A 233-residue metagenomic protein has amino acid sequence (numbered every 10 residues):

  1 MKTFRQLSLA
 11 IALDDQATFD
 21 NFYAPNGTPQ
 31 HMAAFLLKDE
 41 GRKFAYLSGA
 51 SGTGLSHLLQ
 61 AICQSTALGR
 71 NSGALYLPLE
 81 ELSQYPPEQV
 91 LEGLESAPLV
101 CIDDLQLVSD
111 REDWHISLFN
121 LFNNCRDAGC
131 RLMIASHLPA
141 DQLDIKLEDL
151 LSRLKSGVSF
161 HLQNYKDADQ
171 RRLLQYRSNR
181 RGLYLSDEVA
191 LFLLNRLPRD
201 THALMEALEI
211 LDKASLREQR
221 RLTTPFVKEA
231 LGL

Functional and structural regions predicted by a protein language model:
M1-F35, E40, L216-L233: A short, basic N-terminal segment
G41-L59: Walker A/P-loop nucleotide-binding motif
A67-L99, S109-H115: Short glycine-rich substrate-engagement loop in P-loop NTPases that contacts/grips substrate
G93-S117, L121, A128-S136: Conserved P-loop NTPase "ATPase switch" module shared by AAA+ and STAND
A140-K155: Short regulatory helix/loop adjacent to the ATP-binding pocket of P-loop NTPases
G157-D169: Conserved AAA+ ATPase "SRH/arginine-finger" region at the nucleotide-binding site
Y184-R196: Short conserved motifs of the RecA-like P-loop NTPase core
L197-L211: The conserved phosphate-sensing helix
